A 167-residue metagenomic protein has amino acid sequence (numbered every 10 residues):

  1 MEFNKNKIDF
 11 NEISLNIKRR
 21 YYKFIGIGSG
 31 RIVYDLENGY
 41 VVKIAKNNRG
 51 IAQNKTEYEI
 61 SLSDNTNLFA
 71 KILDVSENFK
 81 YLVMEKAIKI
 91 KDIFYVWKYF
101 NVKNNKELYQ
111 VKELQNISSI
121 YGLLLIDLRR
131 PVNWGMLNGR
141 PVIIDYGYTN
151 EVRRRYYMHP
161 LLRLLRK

Functional and structural regions predicted by a protein language model:
M1-K5, L161: Non-catalytic localization/regulatory regions flanking kinase domains
N4-Y21: A short, low-complexity linker immediately N-terminal to eukaryotic Hanks-type protein kinase catalytic domains
N16-L82: ATP-binding glycine-rich loop module of kinase domains
G39-V41, N47-R49, A87-I90, G135 (+1 more regions): Short, solvent-exposed loop/turn segments at secondary-structure junctions
K46, L62-K112, R153: Conserved structural core of kinase catalytic domains
I51-K55, F94-V96, R153-Y157: A short, polar/proline- and glycine-enriched secondary-structure boundary/capping micro-motif
Q115-L124: Protein kinase catalytic-loop region centered on the HRD/HxD motif
L124-K167: Catalytic activation segment of kinase domains across protein kinase-like and atypical kinase folds
